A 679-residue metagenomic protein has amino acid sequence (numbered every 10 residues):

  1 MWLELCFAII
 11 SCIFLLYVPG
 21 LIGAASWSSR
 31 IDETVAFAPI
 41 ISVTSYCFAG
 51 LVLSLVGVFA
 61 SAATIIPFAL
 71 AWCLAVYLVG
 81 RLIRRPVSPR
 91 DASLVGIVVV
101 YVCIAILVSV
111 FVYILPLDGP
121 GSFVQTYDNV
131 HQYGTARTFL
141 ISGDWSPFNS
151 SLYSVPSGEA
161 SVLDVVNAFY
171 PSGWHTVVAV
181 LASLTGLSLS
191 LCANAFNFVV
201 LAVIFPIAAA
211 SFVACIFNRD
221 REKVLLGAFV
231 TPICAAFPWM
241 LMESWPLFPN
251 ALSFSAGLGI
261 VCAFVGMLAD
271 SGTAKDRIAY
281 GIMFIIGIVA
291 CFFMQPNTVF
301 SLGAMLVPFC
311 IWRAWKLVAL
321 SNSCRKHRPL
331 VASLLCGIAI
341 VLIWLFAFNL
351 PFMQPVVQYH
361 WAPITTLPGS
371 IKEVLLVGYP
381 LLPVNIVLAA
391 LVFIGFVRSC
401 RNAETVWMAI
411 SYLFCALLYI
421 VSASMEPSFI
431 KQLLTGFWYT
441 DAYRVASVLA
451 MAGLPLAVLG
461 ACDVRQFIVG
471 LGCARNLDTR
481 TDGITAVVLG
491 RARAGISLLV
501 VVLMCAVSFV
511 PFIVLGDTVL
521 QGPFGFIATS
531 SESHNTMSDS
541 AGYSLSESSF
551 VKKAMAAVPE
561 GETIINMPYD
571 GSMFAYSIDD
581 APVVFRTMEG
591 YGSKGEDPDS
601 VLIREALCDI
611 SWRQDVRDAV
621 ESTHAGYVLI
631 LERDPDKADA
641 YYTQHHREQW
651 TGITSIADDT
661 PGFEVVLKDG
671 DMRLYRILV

Functional and structural regions predicted by a protein language model:
M1-V95: Membrane-embedded, hydrophobic transmembrane alpha-helices
S11, Y17, A24, N476 (+2 more regions): Extracytoplasmic
A38-L51, Y101-F111, N167, S183 (+1 more regions): Membrane-embedded helix bundles of polyisoprenyl
V56-A63, G119-Y127, G186, W239-L252 (+3 more regions): Membrane-helix boundary/interfacial segments in multi-pass membrane proteins
V108-S255, S531-A541: Active-site lumenal/periplasmic loops and adjacent helix-entry segments of GT-C-fold, multi-pass membrane
L302-L335: Perimembrane helix-loop-helix junctions
C310-I311, K316, N385-A409: Hydrophobic, aromatic-rich transmembrane alpha-helices and their immediate juxtamembrane boundary segments
S333-V341, V464-Q521: Signature aromatic-anchored transmembrane alpha helix within multi-pass, membrane-resident enzymes that catalyze glycan
